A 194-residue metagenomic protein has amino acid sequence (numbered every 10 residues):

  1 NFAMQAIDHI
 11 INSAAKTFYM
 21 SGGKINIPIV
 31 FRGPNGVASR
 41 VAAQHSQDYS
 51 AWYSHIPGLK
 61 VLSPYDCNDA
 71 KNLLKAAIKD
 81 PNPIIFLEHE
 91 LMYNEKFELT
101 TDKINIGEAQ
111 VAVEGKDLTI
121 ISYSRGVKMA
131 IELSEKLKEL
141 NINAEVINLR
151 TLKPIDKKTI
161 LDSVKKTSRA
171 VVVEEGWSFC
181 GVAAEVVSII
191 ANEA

Functional and structural regions predicted by a protein language model:
N1-G22: Thiamine diphosphate
N1-M4, S63-Y65, G176-C180: Active-site nucleophile and cofactor-binding loops and adjacent substrate-binding regions of central metabolic enzymes
A6-S13, D48, E185-I189: Alpha-helical scaffold elements adjacent to nucleotide-binding pockets in ATP/GTP-utilizing enzyme cores
K16, D69-L73, I104-E108: Glycine-rich, charged/polar anion/phosphate-binding loops that engage phosphate groups from diverse ligands
G22-D80: Conserved thiamine diphosphate
K24-I27, A38-R40, E90-A194: Thiamine diphosphate
F31-G33, V61-Y65, I85-E88, V146-I147 (+1 more regions): General beta-strand structural signal in soluble alpha/beta enzymes
A77, P81-P83, V186-I190: Glycine- and acidic-residue-enriched helix-capping/beta->alpha junction motif
